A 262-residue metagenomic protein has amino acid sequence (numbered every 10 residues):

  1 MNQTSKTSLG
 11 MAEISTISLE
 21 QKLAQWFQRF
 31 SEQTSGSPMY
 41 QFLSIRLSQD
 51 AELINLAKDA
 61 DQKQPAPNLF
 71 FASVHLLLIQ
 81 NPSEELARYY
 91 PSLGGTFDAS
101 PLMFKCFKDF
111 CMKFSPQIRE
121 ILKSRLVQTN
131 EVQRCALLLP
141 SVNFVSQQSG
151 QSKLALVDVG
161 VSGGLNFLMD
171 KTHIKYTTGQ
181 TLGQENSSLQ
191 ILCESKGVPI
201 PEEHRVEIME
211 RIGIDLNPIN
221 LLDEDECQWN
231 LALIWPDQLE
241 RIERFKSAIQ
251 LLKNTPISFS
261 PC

Functional and structural regions predicted by a protein language model:
N2-Q128, V132-L138, Q147, L154: A short N-terminal interaction module
A60-P65, Q80-N81, P91-K113, S124 (+3 more regions): Class I S-adenosyl-L-methionine-dependent methyltransferase module
